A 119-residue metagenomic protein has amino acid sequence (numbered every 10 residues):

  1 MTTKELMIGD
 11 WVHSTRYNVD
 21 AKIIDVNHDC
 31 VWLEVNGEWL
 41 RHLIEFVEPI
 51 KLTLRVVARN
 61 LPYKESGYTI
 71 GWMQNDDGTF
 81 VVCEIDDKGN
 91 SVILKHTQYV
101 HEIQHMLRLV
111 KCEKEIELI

Functional and structural regions predicted by a protein language model:
M1-I119: Structural boundary micro-motifs
